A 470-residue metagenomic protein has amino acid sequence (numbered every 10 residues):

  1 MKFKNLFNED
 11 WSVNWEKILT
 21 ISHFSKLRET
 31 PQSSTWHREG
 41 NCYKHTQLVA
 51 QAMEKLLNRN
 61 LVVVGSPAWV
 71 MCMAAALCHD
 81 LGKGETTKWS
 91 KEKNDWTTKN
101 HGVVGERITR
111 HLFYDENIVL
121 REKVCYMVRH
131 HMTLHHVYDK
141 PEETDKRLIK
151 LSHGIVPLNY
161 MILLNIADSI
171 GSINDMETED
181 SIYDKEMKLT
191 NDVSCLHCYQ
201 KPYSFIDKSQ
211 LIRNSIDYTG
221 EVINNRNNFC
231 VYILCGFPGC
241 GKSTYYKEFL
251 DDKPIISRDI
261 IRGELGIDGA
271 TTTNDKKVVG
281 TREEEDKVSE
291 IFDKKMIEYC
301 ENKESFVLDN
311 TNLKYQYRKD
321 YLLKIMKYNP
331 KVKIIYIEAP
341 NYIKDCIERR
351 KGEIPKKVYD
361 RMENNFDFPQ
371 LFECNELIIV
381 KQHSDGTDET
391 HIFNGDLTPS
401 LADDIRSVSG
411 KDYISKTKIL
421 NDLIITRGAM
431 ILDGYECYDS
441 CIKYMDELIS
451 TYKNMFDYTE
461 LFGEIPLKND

Functional and structural regions predicted by a protein language model:
M1-W89: Acidic/His-rich, divalent-metal-binding segments that scaffold phosphate/diphosphate chemistry
R59-E177: Divalent metal-dependent catalytic cores for phosphoryl transfer on phosphate-bearing substrates
V193-R226: N-terminal pre-Walker A segment at the start of P-loop NTPase domains
G241: Conserved glycine(s) of the Walker
T244-E304: Conserved substrate/cofactor phosphate-moiety recognition/catalytic segment in nucleotide-dependent phosphotransferases
P330-C346: Conserved phosphate-donor/acceptor-positioning beta-strand/loop module used by diverse small-molecule
I343-G410: Conserved GTP-binding G-domain of TRAFAC-class P-loop NTPases and closely related GTPase folds
G410-K416, G428-I442, N454-Y458: Charged, low-complexity interaction regions
